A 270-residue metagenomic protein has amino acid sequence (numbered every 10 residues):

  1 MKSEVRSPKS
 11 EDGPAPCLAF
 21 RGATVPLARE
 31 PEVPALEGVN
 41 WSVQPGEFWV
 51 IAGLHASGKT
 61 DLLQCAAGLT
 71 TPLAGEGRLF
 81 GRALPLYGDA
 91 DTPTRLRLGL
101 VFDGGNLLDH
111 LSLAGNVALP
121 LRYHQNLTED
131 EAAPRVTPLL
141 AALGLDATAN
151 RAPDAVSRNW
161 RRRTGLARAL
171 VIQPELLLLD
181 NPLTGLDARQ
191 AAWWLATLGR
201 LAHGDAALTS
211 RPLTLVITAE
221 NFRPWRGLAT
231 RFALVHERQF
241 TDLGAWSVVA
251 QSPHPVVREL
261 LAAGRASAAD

Functional and structural regions predicted by a protein language model:
A67: Helix-to-loop junction immediately C-terminal to a conserved catalytic motif
A83-G99, V249-S252: ABC ATPase NBD coupling module
H110-L119: Short coil-to-helix segment of the ABC ATPase nucleotide-binding domain corresponding to the Q-loop/switch region
D130-T148: Conserved ABC ATPase "signature" region
A152-V156: Conserved ABC ATPase signature
Q173: Conserved catalytic motifs of ABC-family nucleotide-binding domains
Q239-A262: Conserved beta-strand-loop-alpha-helix hinge in the C-terminal portion of ABC ATPase nucleotide-binding domains
